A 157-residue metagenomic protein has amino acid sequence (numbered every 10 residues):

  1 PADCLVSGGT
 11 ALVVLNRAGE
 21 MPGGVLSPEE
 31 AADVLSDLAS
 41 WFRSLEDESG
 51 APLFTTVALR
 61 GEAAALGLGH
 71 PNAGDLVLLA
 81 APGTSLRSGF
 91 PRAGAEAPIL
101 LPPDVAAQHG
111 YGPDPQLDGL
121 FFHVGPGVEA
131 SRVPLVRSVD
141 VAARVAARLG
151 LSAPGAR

Functional and structural regions predicted by a protein language model:
P1-A93: Secreted, luminal/periplasmic, and some membrane-associated catalytic domains that remodel anionic oxygen-ester
P1-P28, P103-R148: Substrate-binding rim/cap in mid-to-C-terminal beta-strand-loop elements of soluble/periplasmic
A31-L35, A95-L101, S138-A142: Short, low-complexity, polar/charged sequence segments that are solvent-exposed and flexible
T55, P98-L100, F122: Residue-level signal for well-ordered alpha-helical segments
T84-H109: Short, His- and charge-rich active-site/binding loops that engage polyanionic ligands
L149-R157: Glycine-rich phosphate/pyrophosphate-binding loops and their adjacent beta-strand/loop elements at enzyme active sites
